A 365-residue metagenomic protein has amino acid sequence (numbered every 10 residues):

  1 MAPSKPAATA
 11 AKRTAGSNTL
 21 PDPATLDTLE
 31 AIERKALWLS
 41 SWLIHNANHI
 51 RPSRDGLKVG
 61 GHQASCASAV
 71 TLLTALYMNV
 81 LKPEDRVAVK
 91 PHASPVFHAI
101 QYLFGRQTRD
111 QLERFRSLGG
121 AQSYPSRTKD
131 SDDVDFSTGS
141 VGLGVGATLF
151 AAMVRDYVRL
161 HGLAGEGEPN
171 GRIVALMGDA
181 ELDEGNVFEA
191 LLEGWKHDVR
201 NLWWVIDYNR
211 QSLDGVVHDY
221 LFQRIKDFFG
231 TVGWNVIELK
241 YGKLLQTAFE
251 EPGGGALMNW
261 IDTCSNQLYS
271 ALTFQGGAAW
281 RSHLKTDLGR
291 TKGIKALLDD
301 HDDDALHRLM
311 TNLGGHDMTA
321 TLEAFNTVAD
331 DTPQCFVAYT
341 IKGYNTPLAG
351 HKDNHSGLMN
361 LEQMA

Functional and structural regions predicted by a protein language model:
M1-S41: Generic start-of-chain signal for non-secretory N-termini
N18-D22, Y208-A365: Long, well-ordered, tryptophan-enriched scaffold segments
A24-A36, S40, I44-P52, Q63-H197 (+1 more regions): Cofactor-binding active-site loop characterized by glycine-rich and histidine/acidic residues
D85-V87, G171-I173, L202, T332-T340: Generic beta-sheet signal
V87-K90, N201-N209: Short internal beta-strands
M177-A180, I206-D207, A338: Active-site flanking residues adjacent to catalytic metal/cofactor-binding acidic residues
